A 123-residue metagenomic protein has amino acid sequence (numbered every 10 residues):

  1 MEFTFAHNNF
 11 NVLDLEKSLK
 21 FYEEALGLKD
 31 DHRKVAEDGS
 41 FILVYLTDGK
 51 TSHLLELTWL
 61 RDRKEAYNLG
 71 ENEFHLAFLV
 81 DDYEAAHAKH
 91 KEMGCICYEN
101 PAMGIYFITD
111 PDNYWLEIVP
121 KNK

Functional and structural regions predicted by a protein language model:
M1, R33-K34, Y45, H87-K123: Vicinal oxygen chelate
E2, N9-S52, F107: Core segments of cupin and vicinal oxygen chelate
F5-H7, E71-H75: Eukaryotic phosphotyrosine signaling hubs
K20-F21, Y83-K89: Short amphipathic alpha-helices within nucleic acid-binding modules
S40, N72, A102: Exposed loop/turn and edge beta-strand positions of beta-sandwich/beta-sheet ligand-binding modules
G49-H53, D62-K64, D82-E84: Short, charged/polar surface micro-motifs in flexible loops or helix N-caps
K50-L55, N113-L116: Short, charged/polar, Gly/Pro-enriched secondary-structure boundary elements
T58-D62, P120-K123: Acetyl-CoA-dependent GNAT
